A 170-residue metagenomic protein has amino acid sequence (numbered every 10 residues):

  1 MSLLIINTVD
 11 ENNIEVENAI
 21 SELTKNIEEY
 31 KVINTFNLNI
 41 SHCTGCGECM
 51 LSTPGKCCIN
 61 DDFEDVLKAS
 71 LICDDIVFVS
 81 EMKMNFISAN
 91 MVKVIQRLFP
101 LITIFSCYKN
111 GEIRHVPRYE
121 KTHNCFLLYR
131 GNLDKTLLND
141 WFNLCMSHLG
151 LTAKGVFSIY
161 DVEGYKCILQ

Functional and structural regions predicted by a protein language model:
M1, L133-Q170: Glycine-rich phosphate/pyrophosphate-binding loop and the adjoining helix
M1-I76, M82-T103, S158-Q170: N-terminal beta1-alpha1-beta2 submodule of the flavodoxin-like/Rossmannoid cofactor-binding fold
L3-I6, N124-N132, V156: Short hydrophobic beta-strand segments
D62-D65, G111-H115: A generic local structural motif
F78-S80, I104-Y108, T122-L128: A general structural signal for short secondary-structure boundary/capping elements
L98-I113, K154-G155: Short, acidic/small-residue loops that bind anionic groups at enzyme active sites
H115-H123: Short, conserved loop/helix-junction motifs that constitute active-site signature segments in enzyme catalytic cores
